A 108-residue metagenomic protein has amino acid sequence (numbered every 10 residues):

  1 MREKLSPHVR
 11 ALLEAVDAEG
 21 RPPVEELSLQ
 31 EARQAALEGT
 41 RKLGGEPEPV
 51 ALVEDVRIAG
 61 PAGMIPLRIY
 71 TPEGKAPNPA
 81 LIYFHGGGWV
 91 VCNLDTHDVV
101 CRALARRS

Functional and structural regions predicted by a protein language model:
M1-I69: A glycine/proline-hinged amphipathic helix-loop "lid/cap" segment that gates access to hydrophobic ligand pockets
I58, N78, L94: Short clusters of hydrophobic/aromatic residues that line enzyme substrate/ligand-binding pockets
G60-A62, E73, F84: A generic beta-sheet turn/junction motif
L67, P77-G87: Short beta-strand element of the alpha/beta-hydrolase
E73-K75, A105-R106: Short glycine/proline-enriched loop/turn "hinge" motifs that connect secondary-structure elements and lie
V90-V91: Short beta->alpha connector loops of Rossmann-like oxidoreductase domains
D95-S108: Short amphipathic alpha-helix adjacent to the substrate-entry channel of hydrolases
